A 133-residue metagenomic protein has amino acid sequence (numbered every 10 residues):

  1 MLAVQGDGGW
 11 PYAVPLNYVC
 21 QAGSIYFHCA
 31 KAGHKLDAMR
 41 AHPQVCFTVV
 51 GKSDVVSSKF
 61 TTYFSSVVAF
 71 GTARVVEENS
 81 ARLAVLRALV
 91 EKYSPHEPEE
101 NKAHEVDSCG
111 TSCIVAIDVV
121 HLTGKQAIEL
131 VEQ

Functional and structural regions predicted by a protein language model:
M1-K31, F47-T48: Short beta-strand segments
V14, Q21-G23, A41-V45, Y63-A69 (+1 more regions): A generic structural signal for short beta-strands and their flanking turns/coil linkers
Q21-G23, H34, K52, V76: Short coil/turn motifs at secondary-structure junctions
H34-T62: Helix-adjacent hinge/juxtasegments
K52-Q133: Charged, gly/pro-rich active-site loop segments
